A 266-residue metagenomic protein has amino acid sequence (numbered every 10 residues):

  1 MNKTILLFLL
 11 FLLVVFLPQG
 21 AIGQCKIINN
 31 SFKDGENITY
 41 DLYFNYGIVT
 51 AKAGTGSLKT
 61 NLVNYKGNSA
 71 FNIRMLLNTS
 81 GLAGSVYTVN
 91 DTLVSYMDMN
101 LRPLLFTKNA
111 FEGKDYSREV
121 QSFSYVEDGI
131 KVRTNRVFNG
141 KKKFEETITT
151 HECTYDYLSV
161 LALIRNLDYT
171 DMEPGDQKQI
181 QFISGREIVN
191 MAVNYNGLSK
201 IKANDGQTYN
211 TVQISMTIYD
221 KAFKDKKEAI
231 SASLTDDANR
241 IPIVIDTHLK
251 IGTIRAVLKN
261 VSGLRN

Functional and structural regions predicted by a protein language model:
M1-F8: Bacterial N-terminal signal peptides that target proteins for export
F8-F16: Bacterial N-terminal signal peptides
F11, I27, G35, T150-E152 (+1 more regions): Alpha-helical structural elements
Q19-G23: Sec/Tat signal peptide C-region and signal peptidase I cleavage site
Q24-Y125, Y169-N266: Acidic, serine/threonine-rich low-complexity disordered tracts
V126-G185: Active-site/ligand-binding surface loops and adjacent short beta/alpha elements that line catalytic pockets across
